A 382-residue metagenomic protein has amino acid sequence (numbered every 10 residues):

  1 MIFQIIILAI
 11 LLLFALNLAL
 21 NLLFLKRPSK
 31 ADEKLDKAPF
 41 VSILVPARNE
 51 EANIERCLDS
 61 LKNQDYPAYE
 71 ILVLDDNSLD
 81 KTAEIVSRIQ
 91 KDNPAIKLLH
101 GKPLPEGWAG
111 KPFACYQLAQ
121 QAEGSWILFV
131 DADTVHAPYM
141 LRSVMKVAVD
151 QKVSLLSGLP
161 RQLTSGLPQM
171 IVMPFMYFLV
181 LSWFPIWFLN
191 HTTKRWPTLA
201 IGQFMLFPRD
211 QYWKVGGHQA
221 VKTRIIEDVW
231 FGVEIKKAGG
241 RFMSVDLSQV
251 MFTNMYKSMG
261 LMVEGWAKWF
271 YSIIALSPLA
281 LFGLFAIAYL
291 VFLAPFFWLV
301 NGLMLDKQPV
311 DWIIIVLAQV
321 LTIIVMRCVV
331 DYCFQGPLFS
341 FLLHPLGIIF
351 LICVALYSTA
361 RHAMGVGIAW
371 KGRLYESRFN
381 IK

Functional and structural regions predicted by a protein language model:
M1-K37, P174, I186, L351: N-terminal membrane-anchoring/stem segments of glycan-assembly enzymes
L12, L18, K97-Q120, S143 (+3 more regions): Long helical/loop segments within the catalytic core of UDP-sugar-dependent glycosyltransferases, especially the large
F24-A31, E50-N63: Short, well-formed alpha-helical segments that are part of the catalytic scaffolds of diverse glycosyltransferases
L35, L281-G365: Membrane-embedded multi-pass helical conduit in multi-pass membrane proteins, especially envelope-biosynthetic
P39-S42, E70: Cell-envelope/extracellular polymer assembly enzymes that use nucleotide-activated donors
L58-P105: Acidic donor-binding segment of Leloir-type glycosyltransferases
K81, A132-V147: Acidic donor-binding/catalytic loop of UDP-sugar-dependent glycosyltransferases, especially processive GT2
A148, K152-V180, D210-W213, H218-A280 (+3 more regions): Catalytic donor/gating beta->alpha subdomain of glycosyltransferases that bind UDP-sugars
